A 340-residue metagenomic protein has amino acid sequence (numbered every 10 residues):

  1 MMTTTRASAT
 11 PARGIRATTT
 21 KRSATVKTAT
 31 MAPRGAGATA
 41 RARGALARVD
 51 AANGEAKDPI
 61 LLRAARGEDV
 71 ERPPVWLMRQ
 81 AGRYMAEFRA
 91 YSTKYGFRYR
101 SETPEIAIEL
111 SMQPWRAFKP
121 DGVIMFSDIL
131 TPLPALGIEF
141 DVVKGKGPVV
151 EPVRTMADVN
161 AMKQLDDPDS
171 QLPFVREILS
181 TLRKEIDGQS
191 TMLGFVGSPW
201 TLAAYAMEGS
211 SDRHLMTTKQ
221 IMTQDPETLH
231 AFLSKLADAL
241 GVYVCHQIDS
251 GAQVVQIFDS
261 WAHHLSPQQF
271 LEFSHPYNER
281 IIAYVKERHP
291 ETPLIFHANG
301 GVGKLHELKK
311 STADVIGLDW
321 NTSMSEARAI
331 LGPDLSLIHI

Functional and structural regions predicted by a protein language model:
M1-P33: N-terminal chloroplast transit peptides
R22, R48-K144, E279: N-terminal basic, low-complexity leaders that serve as flexible interaction/assembly modules and, when applicable, as
I129-F140, F195-Q220, H246-F273: Active-site-proximal loop/short-helix segments that contain or immediately flank catalytic acid/base residue(s)
D141-Y243: Active-site-proximal, glycine-rich beta->alpha crossover segments in alpha/beta enzymes that shape flexible
V175-G188, F270-E291, L331: Alpha-helix-loop-beta-strand connector modules within alpha/beta enzyme cores
S210-V255, P267, H275, E279-Y284 (+2 more regions): Alpha/beta enzyme core
G251, K309-I316, L331-S336: Glycine-enriched alpha-helix->loop->beta-strand junction motifs that scaffold or abut catalytic
H339-I340: Conserved small/polar residues in nucleotide/adenosyl-binding loops
